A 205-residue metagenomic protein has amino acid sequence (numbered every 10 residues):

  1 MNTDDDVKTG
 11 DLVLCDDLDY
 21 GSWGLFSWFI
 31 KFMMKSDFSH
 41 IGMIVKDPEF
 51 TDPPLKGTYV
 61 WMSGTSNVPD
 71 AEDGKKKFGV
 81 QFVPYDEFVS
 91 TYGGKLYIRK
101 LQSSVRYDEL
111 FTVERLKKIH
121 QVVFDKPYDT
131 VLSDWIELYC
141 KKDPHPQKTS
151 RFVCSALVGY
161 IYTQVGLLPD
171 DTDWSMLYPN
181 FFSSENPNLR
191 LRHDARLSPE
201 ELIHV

Functional and structural regions predicted by a protein language model:
M1-V205: Cysteine-nucleophile amide-bond enzymes
